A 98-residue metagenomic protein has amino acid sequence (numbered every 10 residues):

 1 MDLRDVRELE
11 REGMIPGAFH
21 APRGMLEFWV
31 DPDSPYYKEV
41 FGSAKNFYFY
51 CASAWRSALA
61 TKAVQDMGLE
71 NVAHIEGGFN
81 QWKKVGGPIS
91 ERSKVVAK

Functional and structural regions predicted by a protein language model:
M1-D2: Structural scaffold elements adjacent to functional motifs in cytosolic proteins
V6-F47, W55-K98: Rhodanese-like catalytic fold shared by cysteine-dependent sulfurtransferases and DSP/PTP-type phosphatases
Y50: Short, surface-exposed ligand- or partner-binding patches at beta-edge/loop junctions that are enriched in aromatics
